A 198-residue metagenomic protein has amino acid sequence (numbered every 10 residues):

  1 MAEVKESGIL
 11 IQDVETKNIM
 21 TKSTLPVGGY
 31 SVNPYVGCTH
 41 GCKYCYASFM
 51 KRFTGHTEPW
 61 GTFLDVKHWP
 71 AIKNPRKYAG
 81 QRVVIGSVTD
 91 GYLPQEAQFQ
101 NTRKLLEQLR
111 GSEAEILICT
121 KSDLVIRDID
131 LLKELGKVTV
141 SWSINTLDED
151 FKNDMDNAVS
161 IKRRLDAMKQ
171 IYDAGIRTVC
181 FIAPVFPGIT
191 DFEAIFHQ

Functional and structural regions predicted by a protein language model:
A2-S141, L147-D150, I161, L165 (+1 more regions): Conserved Radical SAM active-site core
F151-M155: Short acidic, glycine/proline-rich loop/turn micro-motifs
N157, Q170-T190: Conserved strand-turn element in the central/C-terminal portion of the radical SAM core barrel that lines
T190-Q198: Active-site/pore-lining binding-face segments in mid-to-C-terminal subdomains
